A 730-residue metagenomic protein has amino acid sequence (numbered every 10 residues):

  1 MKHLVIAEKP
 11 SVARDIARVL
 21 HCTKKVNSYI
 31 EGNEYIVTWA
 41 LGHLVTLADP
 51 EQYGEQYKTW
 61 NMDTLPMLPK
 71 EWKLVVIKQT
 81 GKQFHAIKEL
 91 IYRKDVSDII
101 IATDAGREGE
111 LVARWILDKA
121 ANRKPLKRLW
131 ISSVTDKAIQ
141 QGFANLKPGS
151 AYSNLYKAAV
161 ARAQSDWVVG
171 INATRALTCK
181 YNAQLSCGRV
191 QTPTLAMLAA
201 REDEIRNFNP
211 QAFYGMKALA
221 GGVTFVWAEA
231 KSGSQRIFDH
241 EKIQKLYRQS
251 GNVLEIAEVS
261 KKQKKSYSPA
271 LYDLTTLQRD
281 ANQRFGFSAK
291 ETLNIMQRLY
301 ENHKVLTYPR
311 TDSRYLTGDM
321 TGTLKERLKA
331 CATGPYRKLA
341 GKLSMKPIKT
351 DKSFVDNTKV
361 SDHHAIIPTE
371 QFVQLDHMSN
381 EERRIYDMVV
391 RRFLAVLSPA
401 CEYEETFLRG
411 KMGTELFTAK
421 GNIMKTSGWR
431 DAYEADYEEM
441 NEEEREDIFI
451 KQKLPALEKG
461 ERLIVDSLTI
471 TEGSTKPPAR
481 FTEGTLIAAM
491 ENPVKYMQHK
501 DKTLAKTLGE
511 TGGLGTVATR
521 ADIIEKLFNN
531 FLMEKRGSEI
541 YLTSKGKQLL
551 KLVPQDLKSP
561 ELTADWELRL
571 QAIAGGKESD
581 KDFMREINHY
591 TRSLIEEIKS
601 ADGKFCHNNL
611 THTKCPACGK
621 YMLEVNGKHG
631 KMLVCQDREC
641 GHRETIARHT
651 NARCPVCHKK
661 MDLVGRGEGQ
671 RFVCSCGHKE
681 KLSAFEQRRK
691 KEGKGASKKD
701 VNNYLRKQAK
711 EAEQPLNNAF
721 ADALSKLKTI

Functional and structural regions predicted by a protein language model:
M1-A163, K231, P477: Intrinsically disordered, low-complexity regulatory segments
M1-K2, A102-A105, N182-Q184, K261-A270 (+3 more regions): Conserved short loop/turn motifs at secondary-structure junctions
K2-L4, V26, I91, T174 (+3 more regions): Basic, low-complexity terminal or inter-domain segments flanking catalytic cores
N27-E55, T192-R236, L397-F449: Structured, non-catalytic alpha/beta "coupling" segments that mediate domain-domain communication and provide generic
R114, A138-A220, K261-K262: C-terminal or mid-to-C-terminal helical accessory/interaction module adjacent to the motor/catalytic core
R236-A270, Q278: Metal- or metallocofactor-binding catalytic centers and their adjacent structured scaffolds across diverse enzyme
H303-K304, F531: Glycine-centered, phosphate/nucleic-acid-interacting loop/turn motifs that mediate DNA/RNA or nucleotide
